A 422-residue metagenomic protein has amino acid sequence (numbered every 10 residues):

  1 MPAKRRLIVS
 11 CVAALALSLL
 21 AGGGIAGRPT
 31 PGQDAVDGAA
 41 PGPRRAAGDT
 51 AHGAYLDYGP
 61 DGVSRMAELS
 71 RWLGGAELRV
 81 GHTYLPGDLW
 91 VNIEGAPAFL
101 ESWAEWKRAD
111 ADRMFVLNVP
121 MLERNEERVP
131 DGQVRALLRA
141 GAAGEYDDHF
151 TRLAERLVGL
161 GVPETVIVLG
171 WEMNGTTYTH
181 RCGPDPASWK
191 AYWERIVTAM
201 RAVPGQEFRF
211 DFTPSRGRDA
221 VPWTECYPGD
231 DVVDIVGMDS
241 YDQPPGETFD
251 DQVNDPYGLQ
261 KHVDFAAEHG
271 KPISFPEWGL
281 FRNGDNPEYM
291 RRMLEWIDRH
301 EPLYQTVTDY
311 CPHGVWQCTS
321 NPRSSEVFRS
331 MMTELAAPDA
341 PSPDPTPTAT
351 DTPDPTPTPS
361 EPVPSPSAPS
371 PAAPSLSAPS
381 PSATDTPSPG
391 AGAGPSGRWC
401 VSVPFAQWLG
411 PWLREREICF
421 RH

Functional and structural regions predicted by a protein language model:
M1-P31: Secretory targeting and sorting signals
P31-G62, K271-A349, A393-H422: Substrate-binding cleft of secreted/luminal carbohydrate-active enzymes
P41-E145, L280, T306: N-terminal substrate-binding region of glycoside hydrolase catalytic domains
H52-L56, R79-T83, R113-V119, T165-L169 (+4 more regions): Hydrophobic faces of well-ordered beta-strands that scaffold small-molecule active sites in alpha/beta enzyme cores
D61-S70, G95-E105, F150-L153, R216-P228 (+2 more regions): Alpha-helical scaffolding within the catalytic cores of extracellular/periplasmic polymer-degrading hydrolases
N92-R209: Substrate-binding cleft of extracellular glycoside hydrolase catalytic domains
A98-M114, N118-P120, P228-N283, T333: Glycoside hydrolase catalytic-domain groove-lining segments
G170, W193, V197-P222, G270-G284 (+1 more regions): Aromatic-lined carbohydrate-recognition surfaces of secreted/lumenal glycan-active proteins
